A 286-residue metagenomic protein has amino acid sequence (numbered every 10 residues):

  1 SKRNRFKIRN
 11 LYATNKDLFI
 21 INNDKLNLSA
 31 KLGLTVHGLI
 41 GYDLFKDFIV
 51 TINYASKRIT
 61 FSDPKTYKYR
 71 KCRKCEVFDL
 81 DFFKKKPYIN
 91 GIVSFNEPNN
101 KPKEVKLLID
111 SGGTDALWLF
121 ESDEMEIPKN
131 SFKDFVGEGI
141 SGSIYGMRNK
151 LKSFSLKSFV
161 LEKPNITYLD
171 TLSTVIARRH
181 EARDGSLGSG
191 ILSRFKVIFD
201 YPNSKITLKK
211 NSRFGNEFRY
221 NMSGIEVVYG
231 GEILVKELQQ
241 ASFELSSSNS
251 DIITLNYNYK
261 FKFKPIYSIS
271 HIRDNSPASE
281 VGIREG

Functional and structural regions predicted by a protein language model:
S1-E285: Pepsin/retropepsin-fold aspartyl endopeptidases
